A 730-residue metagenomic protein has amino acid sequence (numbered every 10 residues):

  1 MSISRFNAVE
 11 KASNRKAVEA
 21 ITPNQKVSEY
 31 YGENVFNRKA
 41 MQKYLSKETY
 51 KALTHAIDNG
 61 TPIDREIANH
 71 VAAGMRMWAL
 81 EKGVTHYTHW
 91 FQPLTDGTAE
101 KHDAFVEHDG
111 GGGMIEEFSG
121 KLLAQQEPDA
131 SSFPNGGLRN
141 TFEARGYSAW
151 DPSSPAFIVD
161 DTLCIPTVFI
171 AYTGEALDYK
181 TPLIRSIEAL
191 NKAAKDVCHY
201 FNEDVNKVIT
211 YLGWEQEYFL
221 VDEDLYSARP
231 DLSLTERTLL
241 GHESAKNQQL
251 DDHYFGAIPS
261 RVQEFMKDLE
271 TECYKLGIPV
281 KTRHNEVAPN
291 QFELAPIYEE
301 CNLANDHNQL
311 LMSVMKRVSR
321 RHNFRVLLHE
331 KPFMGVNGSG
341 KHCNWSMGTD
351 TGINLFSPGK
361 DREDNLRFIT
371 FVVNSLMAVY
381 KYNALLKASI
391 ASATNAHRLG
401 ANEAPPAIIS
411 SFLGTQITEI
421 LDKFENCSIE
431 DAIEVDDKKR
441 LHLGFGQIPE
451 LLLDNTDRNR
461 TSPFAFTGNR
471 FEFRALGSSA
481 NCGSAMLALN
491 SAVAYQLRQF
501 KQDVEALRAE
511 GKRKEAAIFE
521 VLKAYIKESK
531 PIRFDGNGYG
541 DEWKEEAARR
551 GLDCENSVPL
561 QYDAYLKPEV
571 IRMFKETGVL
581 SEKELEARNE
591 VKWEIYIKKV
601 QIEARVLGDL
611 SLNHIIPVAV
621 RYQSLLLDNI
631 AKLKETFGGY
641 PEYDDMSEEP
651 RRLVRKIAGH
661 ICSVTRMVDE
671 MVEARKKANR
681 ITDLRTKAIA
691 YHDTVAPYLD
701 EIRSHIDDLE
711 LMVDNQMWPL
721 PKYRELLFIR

Functional and structural regions predicted by a protein language model:
S2-L45, Y200, K207-L225, P230 (+1 more regions): Active-site-facing alpha/beta catalytic cores
S2-N24, S132, T141-F157, T162: N-terminal hydrophobic targeting/anchoring segments and the immediately downstream early-domain regions of hydrolases
N14-G120, A124-N140: Histidine/acidic residue-rich metal-binding segments in metalloenzymes
I67-V71, F91-P93, K121-L122, F169 (+4 more regions): Active-site-proximal loop/turn and secondary-structure-junction residues that shape catalytic pockets, frequently
D96-G112, S131, R229, E236 (+4 more regions): Short linear, low-complexity motifs centered on an aromatic residue
E143-L328, N337-K341, M347-E590: Glycine-rich, acidic/polar active-site loops that bind/position phosphate-bearing ligands
S233, N308, E330-K331, S357-D361 (+6 more regions): Composition- and surface-driven signal marking solvent-exposed, interaction-prone regions in large proteins
Y525-R730: C-terminal amphipathic alpha-helical interaction region
